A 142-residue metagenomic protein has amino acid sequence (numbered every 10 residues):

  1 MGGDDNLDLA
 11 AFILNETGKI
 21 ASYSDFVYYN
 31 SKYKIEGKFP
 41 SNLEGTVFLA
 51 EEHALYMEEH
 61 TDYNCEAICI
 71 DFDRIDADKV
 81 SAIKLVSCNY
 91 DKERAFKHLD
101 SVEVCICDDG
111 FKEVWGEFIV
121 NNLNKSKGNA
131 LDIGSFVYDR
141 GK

Functional and structural regions predicted by a protein language model:
M1-K142: Intrinsic-disorder/low-complexity signal
